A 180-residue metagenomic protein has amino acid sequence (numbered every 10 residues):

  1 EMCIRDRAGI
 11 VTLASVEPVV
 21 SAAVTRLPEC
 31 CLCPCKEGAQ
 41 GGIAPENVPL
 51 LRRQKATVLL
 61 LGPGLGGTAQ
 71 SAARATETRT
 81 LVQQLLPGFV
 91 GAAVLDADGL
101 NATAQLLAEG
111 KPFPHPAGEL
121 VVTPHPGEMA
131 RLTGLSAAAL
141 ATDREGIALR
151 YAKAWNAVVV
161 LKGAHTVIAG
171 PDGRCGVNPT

Functional and structural regions predicted by a protein language model:
M2-I4: Short, small-residue-biased leader/transition segments that mark boundaries at the very start of proteins
D6-G9: Conserved S-adenosyl-L-methionine
A14-P179: Glycine-rich phosphate/dinucleotide-binding loop and adjoining beta-alpha-beta core of small-molecule
